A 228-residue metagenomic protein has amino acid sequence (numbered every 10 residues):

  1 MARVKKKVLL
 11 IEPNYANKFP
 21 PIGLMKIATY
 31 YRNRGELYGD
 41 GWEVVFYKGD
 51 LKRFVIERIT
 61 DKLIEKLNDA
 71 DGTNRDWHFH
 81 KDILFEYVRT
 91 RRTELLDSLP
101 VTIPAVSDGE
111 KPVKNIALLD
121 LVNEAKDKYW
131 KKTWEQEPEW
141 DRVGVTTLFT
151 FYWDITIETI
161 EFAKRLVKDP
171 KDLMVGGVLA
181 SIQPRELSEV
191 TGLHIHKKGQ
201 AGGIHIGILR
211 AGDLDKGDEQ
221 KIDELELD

Functional and structural regions predicted by a protein language model:
M1-V190: A short, structured N-terminal alpha-helical element that caps or precedes a catalytic domain
A2-V8, E189-D228: N-terminal [4Fe-4S]-dependent radical SAM core
